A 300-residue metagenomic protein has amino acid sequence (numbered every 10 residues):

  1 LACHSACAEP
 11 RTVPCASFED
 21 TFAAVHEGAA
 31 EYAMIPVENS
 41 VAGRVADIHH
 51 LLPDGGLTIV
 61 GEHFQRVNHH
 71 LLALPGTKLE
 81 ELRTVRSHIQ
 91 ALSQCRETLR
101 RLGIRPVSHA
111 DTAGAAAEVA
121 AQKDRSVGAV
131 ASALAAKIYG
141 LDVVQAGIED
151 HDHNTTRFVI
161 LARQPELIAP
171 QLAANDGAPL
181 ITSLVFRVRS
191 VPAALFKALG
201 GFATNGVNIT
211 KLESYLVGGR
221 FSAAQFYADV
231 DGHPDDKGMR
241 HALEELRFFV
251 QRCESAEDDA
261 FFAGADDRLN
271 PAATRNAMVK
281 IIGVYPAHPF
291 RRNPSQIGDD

Functional and structural regions predicted by a protein language model:
L1-D300: Domain-level signature for soluble enzymes in the chorismate/prephenate branch of the shikimate pathway
